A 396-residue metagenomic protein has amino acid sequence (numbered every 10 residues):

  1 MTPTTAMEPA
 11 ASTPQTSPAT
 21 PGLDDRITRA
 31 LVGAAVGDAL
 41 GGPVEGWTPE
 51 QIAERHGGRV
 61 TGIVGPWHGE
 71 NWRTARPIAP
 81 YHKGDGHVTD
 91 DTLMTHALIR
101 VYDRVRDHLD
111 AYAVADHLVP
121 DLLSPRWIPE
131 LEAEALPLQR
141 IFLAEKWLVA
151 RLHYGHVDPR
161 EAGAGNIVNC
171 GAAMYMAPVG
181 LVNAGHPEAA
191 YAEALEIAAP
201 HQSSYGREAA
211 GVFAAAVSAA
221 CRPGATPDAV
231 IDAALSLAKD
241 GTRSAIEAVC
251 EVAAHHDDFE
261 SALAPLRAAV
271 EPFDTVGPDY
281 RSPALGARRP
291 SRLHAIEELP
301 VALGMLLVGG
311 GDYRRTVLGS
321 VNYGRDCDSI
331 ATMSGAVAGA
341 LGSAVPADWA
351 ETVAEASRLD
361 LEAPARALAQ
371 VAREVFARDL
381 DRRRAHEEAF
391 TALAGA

Functional and structural regions predicted by a protein language model:
M1-A396: Structured, active/binding-site neighborhoods that engage oxygen-rich ligands
